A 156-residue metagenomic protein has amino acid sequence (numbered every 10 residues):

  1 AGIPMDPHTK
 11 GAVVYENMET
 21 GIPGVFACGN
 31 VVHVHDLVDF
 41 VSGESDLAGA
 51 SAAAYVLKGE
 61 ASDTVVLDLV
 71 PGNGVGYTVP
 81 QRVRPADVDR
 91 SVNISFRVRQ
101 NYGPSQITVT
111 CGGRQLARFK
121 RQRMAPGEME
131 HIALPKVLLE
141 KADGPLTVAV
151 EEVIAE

Functional and structural regions predicted by a protein language model:
A1-H35: FAD-site-proximal beta/loop scaffold in flavoenzymes
A1-M5, P85-E156: C-terminal catalytic lobe of FAD-dependent flavoproteins
T9, T20, T64, T78 (+2 more regions): Residue-identity detector for threonine
V14-E19, Y55-E60, M124-G127, L138-E140: Short C-terminal domain-edge/linker segments immediately following a structured domain
E19-T20, H33, A53-S91, Q100: Active-site-proximal substrate-binding core of FAD-dependent oxidoreductases
I22, V31, S42-S45, C111 (+2 more regions): General N-terminal targeting signals
C28-G72, V150, E156: A conserved FAD-binding loop/helix module that cradles the flavin
